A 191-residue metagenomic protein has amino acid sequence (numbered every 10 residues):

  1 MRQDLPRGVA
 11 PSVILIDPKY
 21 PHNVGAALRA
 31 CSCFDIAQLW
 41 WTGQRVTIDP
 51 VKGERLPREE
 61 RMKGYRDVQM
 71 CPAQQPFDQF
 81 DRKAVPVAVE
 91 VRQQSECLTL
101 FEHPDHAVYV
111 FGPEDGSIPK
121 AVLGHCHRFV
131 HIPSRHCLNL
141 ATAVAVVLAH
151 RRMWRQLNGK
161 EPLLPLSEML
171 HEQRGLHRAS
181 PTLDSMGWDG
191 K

Functional and structural regions predicted by a protein language model:
M1-V91, A145, R152-K191: RNA substrate-binding interface of SAM-dependent RNA methyltransferases
V9-V13, L123-I132: Glycine/charged-rich beta-loop-alpha catalytic/anionic-binding loops adjacent to active sites
I16, T42-G43, F129-H136: Short beta->alpha connector loops at strand-helix junctions that form conserved, small/polar/Pro-enriched
P18, R92, G116, S134-C137: Short, surface-exposed acidic/glycine-rich loop or hinge patches that mediate macromolecular interfaces
H22-N23, E96, S117, L138-N139: Residues that form or flank phosphate/diphosphate-binding pockets in enzymes that use nucleotide phosphates
A26, A121, L138-T142: An amphipathic alpha-helix/helix-turn recognition signal
C71-F129: Internal catalytic-core helix/loop-beta-alpha segment that presents or stabilizes conserved functional determinants
R135-R152: Short alpha-helices
